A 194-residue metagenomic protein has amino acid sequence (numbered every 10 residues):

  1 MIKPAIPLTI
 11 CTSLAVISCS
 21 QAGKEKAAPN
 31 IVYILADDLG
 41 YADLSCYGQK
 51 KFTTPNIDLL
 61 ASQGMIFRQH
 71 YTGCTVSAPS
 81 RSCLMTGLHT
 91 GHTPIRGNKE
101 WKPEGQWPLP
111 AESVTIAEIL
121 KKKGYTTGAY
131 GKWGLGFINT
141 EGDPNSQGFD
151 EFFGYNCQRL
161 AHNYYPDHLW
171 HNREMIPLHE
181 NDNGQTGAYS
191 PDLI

Functional and structural regions predicted by a protein language model:
I2-L8, T12, I17-I194: Formylglycine-dependent sulfatase
